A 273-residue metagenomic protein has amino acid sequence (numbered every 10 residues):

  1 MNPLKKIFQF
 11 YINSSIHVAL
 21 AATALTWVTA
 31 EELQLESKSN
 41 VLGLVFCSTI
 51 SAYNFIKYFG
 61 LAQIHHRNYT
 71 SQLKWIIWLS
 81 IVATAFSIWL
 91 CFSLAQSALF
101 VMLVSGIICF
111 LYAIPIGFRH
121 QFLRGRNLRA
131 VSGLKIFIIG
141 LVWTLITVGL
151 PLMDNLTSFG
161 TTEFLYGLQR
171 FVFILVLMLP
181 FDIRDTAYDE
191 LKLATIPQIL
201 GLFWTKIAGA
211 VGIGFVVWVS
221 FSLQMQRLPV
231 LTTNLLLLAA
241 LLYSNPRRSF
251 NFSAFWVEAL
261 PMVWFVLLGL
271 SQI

Functional and structural regions predicted by a protein language model:
N2-V18, Y58-L79, I114-L141, L193-T195 (+2 more regions): Interhelical loop and helix-boundary elements at the membrane-water interface of polytopic inner-membrane proteins
Q9-V18, A24-T26, S39, G43 (+3 more regions): Hydrophobic alpha-helical transmembrane segments of membrane proteins
A19-A24, S80-F86, I138-L150, K206-V217 (+1 more regions): Core segments of transmembrane alpha-helices that mediate helix-helix packing or line hydrophobic substrate/ligand
A21-L44, F86-V101, L145-L168, W218-R227 (+1 more regions): Helix-coil boundary and interhelical linker segments in multi-pass alpha-helical membrane proteins
E36-N40, F46, V82-F122, G209-F252: Transmembrane helix-loop-helix
S37-I50, Y69-K74: Loop-to-helix transition at the N-terminal end of transmembrane alpha-helices
V45-R67, V176-P197: Acidic (Asp/Glu-rich) catalytic motifs at the cytosolic membrane interface
S132, I136-P180, T186: Functional transmembrane core segments of multi-pass inner-membrane proteins
